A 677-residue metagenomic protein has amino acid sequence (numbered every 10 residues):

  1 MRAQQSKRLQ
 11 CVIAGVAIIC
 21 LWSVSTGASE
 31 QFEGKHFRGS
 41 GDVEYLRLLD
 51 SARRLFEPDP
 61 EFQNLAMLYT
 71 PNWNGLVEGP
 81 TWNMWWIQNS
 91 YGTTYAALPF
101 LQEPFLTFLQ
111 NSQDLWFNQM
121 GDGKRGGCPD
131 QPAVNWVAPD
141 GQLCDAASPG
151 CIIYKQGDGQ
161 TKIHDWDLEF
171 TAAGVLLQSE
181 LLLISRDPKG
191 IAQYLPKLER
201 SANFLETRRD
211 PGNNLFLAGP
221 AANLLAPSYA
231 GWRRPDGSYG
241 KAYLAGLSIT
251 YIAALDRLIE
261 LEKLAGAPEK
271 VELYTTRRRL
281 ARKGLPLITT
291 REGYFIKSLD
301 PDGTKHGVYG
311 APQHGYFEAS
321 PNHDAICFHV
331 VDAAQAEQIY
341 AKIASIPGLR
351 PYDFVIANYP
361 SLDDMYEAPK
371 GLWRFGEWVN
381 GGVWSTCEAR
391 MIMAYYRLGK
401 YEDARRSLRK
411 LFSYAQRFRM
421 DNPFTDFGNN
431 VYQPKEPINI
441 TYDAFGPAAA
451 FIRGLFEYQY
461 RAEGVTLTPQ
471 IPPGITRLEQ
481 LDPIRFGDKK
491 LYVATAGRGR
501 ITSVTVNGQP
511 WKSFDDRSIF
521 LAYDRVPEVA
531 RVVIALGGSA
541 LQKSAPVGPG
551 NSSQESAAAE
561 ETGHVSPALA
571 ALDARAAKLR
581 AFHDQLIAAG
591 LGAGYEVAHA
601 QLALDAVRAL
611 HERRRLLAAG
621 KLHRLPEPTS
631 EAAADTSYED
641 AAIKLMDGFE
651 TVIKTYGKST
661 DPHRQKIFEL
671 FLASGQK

Functional and structural regions predicted by a protein language model:
V12-S23: Bacterial N-terminal signal peptides
G27-N83, M120, L183, P188-Q193 (+9 more regions): Acidic/polar, glycine-enriched structural segments that form the non-catalytic walls/loops of the carbohydrate-binding
F32-H36, S40-L49, P58, F62 (+11 more regions): Catalytic cores of carbohydrate-active enzymes
A66-P71, L101-N223, P351-G371, L408-I440: Helix-terminus loop motifs that line ligand-binding clefts
N72-Y91, L98-P99, L106, K155-T171 (+6 more regions): Solvent-exposed loop and edge beta-strand segments that line ligand/cofactor-binding and catalytic clefts
N83, N89-G123, P321-D332, Y340-I343 (+2 more regions): Alpha-helical support elements that line or immediately flank enzyme active sites and cofactor-binding pockets
L106-L109, I191, V271, R278 (+3 more regions): Solenoid-repeat scaffolds in large eukaryotic assemblies
E377, R390-G590, A642, F649: Non-catalytic C-terminal accessory modules of carbohydrate-active enzymes
